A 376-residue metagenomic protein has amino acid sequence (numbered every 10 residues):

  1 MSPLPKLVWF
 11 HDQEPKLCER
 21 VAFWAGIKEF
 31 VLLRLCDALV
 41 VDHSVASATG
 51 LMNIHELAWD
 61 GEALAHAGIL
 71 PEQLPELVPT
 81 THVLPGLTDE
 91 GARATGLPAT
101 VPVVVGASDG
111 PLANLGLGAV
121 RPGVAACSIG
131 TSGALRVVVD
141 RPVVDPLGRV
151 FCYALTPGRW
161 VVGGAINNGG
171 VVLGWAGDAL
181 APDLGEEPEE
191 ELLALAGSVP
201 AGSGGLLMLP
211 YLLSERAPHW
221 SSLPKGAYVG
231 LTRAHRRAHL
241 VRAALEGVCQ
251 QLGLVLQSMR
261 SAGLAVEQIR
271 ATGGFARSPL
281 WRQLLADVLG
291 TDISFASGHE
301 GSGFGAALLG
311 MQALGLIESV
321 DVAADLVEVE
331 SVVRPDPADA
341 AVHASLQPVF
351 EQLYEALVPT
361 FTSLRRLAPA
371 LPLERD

Functional and structural regions predicted by a protein language model:
S2-V40, A46, G50-G61, A65-G68 (+2 more regions): Active-site core segments that coordinate phosphate-bearing ligands/cofactors across diverse enzyme families
G68-P79: A conserved helix-loop-beta module that forms one wall/lid of the active-site cleft in ATP-utilizing catalytic domains
